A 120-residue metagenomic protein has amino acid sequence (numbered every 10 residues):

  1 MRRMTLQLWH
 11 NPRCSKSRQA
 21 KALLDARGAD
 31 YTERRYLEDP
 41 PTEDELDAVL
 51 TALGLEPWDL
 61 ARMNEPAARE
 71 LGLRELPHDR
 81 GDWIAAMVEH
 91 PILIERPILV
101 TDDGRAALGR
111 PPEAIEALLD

Functional and structural regions predicted by a protein language model:
R2-R27, Y31-D39, T101: Local sequence-structure signature of Cys/Sec-based thiol-disulfide redox active-site neighborhoods
Y36-D120: Thiol/selenol-based redox catalytic cores and closely related redox-interacting motifs
